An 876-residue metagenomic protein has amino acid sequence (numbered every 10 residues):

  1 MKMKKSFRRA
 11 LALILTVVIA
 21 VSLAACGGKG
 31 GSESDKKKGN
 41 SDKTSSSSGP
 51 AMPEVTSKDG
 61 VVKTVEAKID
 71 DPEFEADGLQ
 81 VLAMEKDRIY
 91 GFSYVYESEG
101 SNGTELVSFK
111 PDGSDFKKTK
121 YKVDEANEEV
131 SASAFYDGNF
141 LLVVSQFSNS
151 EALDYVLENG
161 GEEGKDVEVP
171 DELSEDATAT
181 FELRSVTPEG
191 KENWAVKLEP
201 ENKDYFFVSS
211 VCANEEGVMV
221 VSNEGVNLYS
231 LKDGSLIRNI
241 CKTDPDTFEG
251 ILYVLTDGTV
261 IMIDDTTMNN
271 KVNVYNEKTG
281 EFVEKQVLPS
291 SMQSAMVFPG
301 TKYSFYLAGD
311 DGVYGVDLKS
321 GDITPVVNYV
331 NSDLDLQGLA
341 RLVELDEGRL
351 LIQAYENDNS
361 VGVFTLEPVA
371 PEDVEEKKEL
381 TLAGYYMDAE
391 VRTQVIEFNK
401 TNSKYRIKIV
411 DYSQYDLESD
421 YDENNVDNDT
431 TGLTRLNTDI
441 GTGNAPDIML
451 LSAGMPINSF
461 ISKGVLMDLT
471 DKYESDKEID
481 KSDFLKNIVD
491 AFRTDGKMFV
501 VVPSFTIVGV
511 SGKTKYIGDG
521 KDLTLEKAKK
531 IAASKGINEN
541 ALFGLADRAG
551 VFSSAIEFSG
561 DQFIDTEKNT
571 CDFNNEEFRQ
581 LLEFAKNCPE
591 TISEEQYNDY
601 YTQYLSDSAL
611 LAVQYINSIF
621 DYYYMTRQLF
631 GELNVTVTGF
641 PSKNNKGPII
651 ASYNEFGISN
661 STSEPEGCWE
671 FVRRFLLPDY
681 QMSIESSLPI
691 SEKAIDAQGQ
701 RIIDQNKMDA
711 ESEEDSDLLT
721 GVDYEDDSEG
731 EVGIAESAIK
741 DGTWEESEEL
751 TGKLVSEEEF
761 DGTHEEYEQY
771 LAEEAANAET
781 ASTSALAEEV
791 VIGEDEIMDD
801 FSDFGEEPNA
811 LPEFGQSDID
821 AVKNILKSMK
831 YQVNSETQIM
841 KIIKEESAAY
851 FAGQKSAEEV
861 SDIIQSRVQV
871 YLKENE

Functional and structural regions predicted by a protein language model:
S22-A25: C-terminal motif of bacterial Sec signal peptides marking the signal peptidase cleavage site
E75-M84, E125-D137, N202-E215, P245-D257 (+3 more regions): Repeated scaffold domains used in trafficking and secretory/extracellular systems, primarily beta-propellers
T187-G190, E216-G217, R493-Q596, N660-E666: Helix-loop-helix "hinge/cap" segment bordering the ligand-binding cleft or interdomain interface
E375-D388, Y405-Y412, I448: Short, well-ordered beta-strand elements
V410-D483, Q603, L610-L611, R627-L629: Extracytoplasmic "Venus flytrap"/periplasmic binding protein-like
G454-G509, N634-P641: Hinge/lid segment of periplasmic solute-binding proteins
E583, C588-E670, D679-G752, E757-E758: Extracytoplasmic/periplasmic substrate-binding proteins
S686-E845, A849: Long, aromatic- and glycine/proline-rich binding clefts that accommodate carbohydrate-like moieties
